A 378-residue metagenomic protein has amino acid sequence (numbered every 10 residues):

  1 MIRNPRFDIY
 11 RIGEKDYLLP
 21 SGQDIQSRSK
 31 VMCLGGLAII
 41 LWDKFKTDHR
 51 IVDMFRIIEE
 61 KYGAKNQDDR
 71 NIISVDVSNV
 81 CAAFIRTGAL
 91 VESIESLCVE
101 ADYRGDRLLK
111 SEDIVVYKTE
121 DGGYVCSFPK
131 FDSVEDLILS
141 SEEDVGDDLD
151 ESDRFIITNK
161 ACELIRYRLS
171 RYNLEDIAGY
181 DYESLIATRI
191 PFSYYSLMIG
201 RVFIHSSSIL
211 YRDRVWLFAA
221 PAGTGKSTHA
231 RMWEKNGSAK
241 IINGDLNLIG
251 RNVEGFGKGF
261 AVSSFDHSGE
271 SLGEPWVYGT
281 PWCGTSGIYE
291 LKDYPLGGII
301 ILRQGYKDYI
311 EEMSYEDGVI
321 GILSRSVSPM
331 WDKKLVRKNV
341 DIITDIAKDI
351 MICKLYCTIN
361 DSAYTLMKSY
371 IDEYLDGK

Functional and structural regions predicted by a protein language model:
M1-D43: Acidic, low-complexity/disordered tracts enriched in E/D and polar residues
R3, I12, I51-V52, S206-S207 (+2 more regions): Glycine-rich, often acidic-flanked micro-motifs that create phosphate/phosphodiester-binding or positioning elements
K30-E112: Long, charge-rich, low-complexity alpha-helical segments
G105-L139: Short Lys/Arg-enriched alpha/beta "domain-start" segment
D148-F192, I371-E373: Charged, amphipathic alpha-helical linker segments immediately N-terminal to NTP-binding catalytic cores
Y194-Y211: Pre-Walker A adenine-sensing motif
K226: Conserved lysine of the Walker
H229-A230: Post-Walker A alpha-helix
